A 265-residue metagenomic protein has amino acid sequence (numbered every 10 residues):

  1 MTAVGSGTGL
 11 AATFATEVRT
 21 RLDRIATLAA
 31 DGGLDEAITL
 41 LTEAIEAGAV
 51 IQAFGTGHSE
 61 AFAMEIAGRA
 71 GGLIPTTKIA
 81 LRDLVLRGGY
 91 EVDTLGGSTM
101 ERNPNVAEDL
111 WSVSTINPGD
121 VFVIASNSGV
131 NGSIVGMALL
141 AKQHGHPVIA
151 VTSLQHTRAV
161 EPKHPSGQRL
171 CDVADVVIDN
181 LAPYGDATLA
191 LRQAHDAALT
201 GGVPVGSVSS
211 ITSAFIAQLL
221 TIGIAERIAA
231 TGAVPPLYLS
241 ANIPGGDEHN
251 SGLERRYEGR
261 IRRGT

Functional and structural regions predicted by a protein language model:
M1-L28: Generic N-terminal amphipathic, Lys/Arg-enriched alpha-helix
V4, T8-A11, D31, I38 (+2 more regions): Amphipathic, non-membrane alpha-helical segments in soluble helical-bundle scaffolds
G9, T13, L28-G32, S98-E101 (+1 more regions): Short, surface-exposed alpha-helical recognition segments that flank or form part of ligand/macromolecule-binding
A26-E46: A short, well-structured juxtamembrane/interface segment
A30-A37, I51, A229-Y238: Flexible, glycine/charged-enriched surface loops at secondary-structure junctions
E46, A53-I222: Glycine-rich phosphate-binding loops that contact phosphosugars or nucleotide phosphates
A70-G72, I224-T265: Active-site phosphate/pyrophosphate-binding segments
